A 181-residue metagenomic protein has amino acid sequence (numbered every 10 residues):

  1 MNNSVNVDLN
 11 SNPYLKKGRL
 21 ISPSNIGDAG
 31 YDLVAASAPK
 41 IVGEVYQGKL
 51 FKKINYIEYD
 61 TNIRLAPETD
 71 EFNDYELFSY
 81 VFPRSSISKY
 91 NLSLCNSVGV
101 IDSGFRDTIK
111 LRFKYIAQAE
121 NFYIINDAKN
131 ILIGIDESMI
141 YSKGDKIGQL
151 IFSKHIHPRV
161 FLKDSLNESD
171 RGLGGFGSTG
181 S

Functional and structural regions predicted by a protein language model:
M1-S181: DUTPase catalytic domain/fold
